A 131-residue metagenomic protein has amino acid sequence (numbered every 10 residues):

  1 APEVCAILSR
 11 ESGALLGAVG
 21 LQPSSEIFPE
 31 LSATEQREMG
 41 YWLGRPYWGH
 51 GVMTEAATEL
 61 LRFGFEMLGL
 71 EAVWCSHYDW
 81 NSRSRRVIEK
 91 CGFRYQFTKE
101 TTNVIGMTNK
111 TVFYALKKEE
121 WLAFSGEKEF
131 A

Functional and structural regions predicted by a protein language model:
V4-A131: Acyl-donor (CoA/ACP) binding surface of acyl/acetyltransferases
